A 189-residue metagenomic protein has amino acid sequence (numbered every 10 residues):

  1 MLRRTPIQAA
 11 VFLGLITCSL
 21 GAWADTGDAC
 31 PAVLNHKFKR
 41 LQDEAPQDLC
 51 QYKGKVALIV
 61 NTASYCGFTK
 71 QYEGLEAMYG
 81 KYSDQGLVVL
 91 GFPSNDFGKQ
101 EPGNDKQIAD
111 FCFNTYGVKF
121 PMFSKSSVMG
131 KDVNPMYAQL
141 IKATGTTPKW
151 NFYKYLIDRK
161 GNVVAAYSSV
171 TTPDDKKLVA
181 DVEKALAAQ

Functional and structural regions predicted by a protein language model:
M1-A10: Bacterial N-terminal signal peptides that target proteins for export
A10-S19: Bacterial N-terminal signal peptides
W23-C50, K70: N-terminal "domain-start" segment that seeds a small globular fold
D48-G67, L75, V88-F92: Short active-site neighborhood of thiol/selenol oxidoreductases, capturing the structured segment around
K53-A57, S83-V88, Y116-P121, N151 (+1 more regions): Loop/turn elements at helix/coil->beta-strand transitions in domains of secreted/extracellular proteins
N61-A63, F92-N95, F123-S127, I157 (+1 more regions): Active-site-proximal beta-strand/loop segments in catalytic clefts of secreted hydrolases
F68-V133: Structural microenvironment flanking redox-active thiols in thiol-disulfide oxidoreductases
P135-A138, K142-Q189: Thiol-/selenol-based redox modules, centered on thioredoxin-like and closely related oxidoreductase domains
